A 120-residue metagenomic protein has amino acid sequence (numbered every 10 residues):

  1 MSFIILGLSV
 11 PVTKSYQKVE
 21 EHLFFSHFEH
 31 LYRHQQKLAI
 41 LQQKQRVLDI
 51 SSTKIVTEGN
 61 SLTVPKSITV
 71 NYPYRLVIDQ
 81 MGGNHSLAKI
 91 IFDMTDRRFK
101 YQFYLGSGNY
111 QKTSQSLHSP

Functional and structural regions predicted by a protein language model:
M1-F3: N-terminal signal-anchor/signal peptide hydrophobic helix marking the start of the first transmembrane segment
G7, P11-H22, K37, L41 (+1 more regions): N-terminal helix-rich module
L23-Q36: Short extracytoplasmic/periplasmic juxtamembrane "stem" segments immediately C-terminal to an N-terminal membrane anchor
